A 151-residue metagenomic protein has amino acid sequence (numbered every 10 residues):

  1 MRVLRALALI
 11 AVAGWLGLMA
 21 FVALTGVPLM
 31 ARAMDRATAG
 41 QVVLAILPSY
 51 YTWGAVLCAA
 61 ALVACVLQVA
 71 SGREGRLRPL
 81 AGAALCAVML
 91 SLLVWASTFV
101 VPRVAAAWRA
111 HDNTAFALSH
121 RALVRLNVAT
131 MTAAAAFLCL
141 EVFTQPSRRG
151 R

Functional and structural regions predicted by a protein language model:
M1-R151: Polytopic transmembrane helical bundles with strong interfacial aromatic enrichment
